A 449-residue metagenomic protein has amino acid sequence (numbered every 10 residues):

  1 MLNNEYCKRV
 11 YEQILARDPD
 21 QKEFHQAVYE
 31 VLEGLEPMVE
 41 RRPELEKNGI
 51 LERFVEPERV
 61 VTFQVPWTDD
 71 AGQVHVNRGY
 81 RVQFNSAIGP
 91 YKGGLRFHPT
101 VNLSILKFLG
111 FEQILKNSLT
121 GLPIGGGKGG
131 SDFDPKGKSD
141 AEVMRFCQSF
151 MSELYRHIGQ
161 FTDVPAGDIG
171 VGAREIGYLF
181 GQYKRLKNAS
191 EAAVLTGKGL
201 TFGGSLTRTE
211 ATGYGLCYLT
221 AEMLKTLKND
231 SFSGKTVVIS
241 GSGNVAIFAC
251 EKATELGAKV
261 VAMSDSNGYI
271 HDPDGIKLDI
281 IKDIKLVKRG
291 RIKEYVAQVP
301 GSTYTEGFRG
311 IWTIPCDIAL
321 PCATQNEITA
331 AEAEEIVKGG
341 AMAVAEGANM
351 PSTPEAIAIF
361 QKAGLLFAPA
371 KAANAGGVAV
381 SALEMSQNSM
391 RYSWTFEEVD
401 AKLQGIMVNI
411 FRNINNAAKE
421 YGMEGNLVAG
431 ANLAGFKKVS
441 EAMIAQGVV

Functional and structural regions predicted by a protein language model:
L2-A27, M223-L224, V337-V449: Adenosine-phosphate binding glycine-rich loop
K22-H25, R41-N48, G121, I158-G167 (+4 more regions): Flexible, glycine/charged-enriched surface loops at secondary-structure junctions
E44-H75: Structured beta-strand/loop patches that form or line metal/cofactor-binding pockets in enzymes
H98, N117-S233: Glycine/serine-rich phosphate-binding loop and adjoining beta1-alpha1 elements at the start of nucleotide-handling
F108, T162-A166, S190-L195, I239 (+6 more regions): General beta-strand structural signal in soluble alpha/beta enzymes
G204-T313: Glycine-rich phosphate/diphosphate-binding loop of Rossmann-like nucleotide-binding domains
G268-F367, A372: Rossmann-like adenosine-cofactor binding region
